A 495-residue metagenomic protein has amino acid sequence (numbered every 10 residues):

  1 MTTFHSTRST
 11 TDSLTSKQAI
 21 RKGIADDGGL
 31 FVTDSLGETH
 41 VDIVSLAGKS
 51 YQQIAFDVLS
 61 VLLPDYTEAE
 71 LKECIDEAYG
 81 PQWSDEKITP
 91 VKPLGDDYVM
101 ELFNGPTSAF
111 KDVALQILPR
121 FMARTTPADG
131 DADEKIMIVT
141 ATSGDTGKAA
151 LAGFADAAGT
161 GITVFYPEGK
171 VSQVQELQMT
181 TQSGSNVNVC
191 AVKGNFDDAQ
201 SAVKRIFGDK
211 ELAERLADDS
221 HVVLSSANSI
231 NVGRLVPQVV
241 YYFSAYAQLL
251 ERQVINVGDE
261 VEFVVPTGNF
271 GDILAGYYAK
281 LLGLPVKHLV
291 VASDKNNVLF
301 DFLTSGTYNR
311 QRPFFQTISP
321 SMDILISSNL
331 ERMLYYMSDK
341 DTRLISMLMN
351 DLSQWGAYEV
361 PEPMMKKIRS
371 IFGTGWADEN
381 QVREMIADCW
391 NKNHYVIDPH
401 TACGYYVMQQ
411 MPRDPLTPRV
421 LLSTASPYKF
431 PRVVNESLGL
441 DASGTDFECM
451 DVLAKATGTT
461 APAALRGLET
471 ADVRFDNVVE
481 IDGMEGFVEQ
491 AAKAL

Functional and structural regions predicted by a protein language model:
M1-L495: PLP-dependent amino-acid enzyme catalytic core
